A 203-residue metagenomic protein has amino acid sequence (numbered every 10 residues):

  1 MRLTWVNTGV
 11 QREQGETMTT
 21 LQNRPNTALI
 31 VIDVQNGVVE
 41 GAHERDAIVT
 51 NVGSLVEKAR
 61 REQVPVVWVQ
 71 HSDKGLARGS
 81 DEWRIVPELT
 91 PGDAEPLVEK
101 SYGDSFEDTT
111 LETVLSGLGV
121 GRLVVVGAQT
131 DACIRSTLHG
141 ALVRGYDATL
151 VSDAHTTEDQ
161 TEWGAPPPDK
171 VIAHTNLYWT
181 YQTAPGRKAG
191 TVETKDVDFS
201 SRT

Functional and structural regions predicted by a protein language model:
R2-N7, Q11, T17-A28, T50 (+2 more regions): Active-site-adjacent betaalpha module
I30-V34: N-terminal nucleotide-binding beta1-loop-alpha1 segment
Q35-G41: Short acidic, Gly/Ser-rich segments with clustered Asp/Glu that frequently serve as metal-coordination loops in enzyme
N36, V66, H71-G75: Short active-site-proximal "capping" loops at secondary-structure junctions
G41-H43, D73: Second-shell loop/turn segments in exported
